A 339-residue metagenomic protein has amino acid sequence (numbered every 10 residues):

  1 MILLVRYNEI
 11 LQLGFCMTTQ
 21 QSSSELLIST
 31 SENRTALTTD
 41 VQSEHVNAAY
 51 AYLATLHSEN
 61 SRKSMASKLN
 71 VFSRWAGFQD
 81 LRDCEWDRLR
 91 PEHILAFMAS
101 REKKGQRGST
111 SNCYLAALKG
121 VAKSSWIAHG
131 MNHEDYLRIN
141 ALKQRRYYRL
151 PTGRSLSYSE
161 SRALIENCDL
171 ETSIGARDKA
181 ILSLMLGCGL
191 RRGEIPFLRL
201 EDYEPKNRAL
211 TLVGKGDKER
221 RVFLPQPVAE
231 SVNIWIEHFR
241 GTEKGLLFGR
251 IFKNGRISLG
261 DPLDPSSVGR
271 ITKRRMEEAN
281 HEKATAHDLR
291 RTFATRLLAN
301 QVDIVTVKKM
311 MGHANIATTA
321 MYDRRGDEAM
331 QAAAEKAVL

Functional and structural regions predicted by a protein language model:
I2-L339: Conserved catalytic core of the tyrosine transesterase superfamily
